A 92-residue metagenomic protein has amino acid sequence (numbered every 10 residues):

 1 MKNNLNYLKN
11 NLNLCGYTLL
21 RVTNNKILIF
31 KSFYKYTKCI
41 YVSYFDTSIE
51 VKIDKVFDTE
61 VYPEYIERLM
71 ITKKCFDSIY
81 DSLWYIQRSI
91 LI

Functional and structural regions predicted by a protein language model:
M1-K35, V56, E60-L69, K73: Negatively charged, low-complexity tracts enriched in Asp/Glu with abundant Ser/Thr
Y36-D46: Broad, structure-driven detector of short, well-ordered beta-strand segments within folded domains
F45-I92: C-terminal basic regulatory modules in eukaryotic proteins
